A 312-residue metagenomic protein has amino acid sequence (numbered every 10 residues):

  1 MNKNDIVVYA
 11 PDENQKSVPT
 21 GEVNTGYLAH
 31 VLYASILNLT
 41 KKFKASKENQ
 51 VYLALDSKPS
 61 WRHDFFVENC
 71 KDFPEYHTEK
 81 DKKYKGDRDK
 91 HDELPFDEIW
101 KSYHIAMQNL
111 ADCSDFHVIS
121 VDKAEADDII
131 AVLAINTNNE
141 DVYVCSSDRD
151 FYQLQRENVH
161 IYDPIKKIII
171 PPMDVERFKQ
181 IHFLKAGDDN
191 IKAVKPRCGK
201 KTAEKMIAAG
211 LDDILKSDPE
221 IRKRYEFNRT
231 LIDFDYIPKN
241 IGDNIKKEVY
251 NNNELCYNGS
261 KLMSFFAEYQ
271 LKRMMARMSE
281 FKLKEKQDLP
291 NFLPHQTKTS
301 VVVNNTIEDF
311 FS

Functional and structural regions predicted by a protein language model:
M1-Q108: Domain-level signal for Mg2+-assisted phosphodiester chemistry and nucleotide/NA-binding surfaces in nucleic-acid
Y9-A10, Q15-P19, S46-E48, K80-A276 (+2 more regions): Extended two-metal-dependent nuclease catalytic cores across DNA- and RNA-processing enzymes
R273-T299: Catalytic core of IPPT-family isopentenyl/dimethylallyl transferases that prenylate adenosine-containing substrates
